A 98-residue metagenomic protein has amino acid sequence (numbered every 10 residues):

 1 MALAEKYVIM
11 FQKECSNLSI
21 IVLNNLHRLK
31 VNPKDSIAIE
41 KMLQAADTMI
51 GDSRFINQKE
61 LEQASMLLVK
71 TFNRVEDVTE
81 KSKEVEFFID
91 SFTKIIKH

Functional and structural regions predicted by a protein language model:
A2-H98: N-terminal assembly/transducer modules of large multi-domain enzymes, emphasizing dimerization/partner-binding
